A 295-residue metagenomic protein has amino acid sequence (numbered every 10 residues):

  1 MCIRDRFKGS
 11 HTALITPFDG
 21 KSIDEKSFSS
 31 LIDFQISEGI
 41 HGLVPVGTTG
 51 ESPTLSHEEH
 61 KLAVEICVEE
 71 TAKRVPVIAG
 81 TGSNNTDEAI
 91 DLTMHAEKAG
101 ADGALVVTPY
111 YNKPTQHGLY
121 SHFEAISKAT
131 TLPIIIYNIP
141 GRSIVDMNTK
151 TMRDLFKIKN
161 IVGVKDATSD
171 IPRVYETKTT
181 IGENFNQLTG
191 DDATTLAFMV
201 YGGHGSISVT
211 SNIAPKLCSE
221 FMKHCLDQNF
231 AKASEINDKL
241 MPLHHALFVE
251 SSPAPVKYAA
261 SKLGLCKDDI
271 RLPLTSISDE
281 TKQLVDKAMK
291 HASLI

Functional and structural regions predicted by a protein language model:
M1-I3: Short, small-residue-biased leader/transition segments that mark boundaries at the very start of proteins
K8-L14, G42-P45, V77-T81, A104-V106 (+4 more regions): Hydrophobic faces of well-ordered beta-strands that scaffold small-molecule active sites in alpha/beta enzyme cores
G9-P17, F34, E38-I40, T49 (+2 more regions): C-terminal alpha-helical cap/extension of soluble enzyme domains
S22, Q35, C67, A96 (+6 more regions): Conserved, mostly hydrophobic/aromatic
S29-L43, I90-A104, F123-T131, T149-V162: Alpha/beta enzyme core
I40-I66, T81-D87, V106-G118: Glycine-rich, proline-tolerant flexible connector loops at the mouths of alpha/beta enzymes
T54-A79, L119-I136, T180-I181: Alpha-helix-loop-beta-strand connector modules within alpha/beta enzyme cores
K128-A129, R142-F248: Catalytic alpha/beta core domains of metabolic enzymes, predominantly
